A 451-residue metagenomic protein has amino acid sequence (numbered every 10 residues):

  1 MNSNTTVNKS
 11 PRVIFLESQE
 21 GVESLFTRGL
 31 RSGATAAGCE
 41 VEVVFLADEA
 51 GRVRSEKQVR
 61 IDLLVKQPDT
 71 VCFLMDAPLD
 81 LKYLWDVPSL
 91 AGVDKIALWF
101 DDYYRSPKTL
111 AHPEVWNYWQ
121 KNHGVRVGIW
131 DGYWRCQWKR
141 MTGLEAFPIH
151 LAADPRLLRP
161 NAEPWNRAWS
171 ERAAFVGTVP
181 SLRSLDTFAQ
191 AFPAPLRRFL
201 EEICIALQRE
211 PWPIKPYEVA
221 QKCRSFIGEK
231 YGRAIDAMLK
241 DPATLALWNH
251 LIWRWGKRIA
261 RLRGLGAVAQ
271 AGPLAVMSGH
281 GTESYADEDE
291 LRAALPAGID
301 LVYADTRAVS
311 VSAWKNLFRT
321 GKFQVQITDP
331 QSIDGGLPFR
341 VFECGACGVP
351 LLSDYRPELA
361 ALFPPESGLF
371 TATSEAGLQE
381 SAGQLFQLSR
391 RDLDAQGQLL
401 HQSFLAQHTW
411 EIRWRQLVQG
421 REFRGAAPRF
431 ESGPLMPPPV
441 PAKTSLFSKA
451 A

Functional and structural regions predicted by a protein language model:
M1-D101, V125, A246, H250 (+6 more regions): N-terminal pre-catalytic "stem/leader" segment of glycosyltransferase-like enzymes
K9-R12, E17-F26, G33, L46 (+5 more regions): Nucleotide-sugar donor-binding catalytic core of glycosyltransferases
L64, Y118-Q120, N316-L317: Structural alpha-helical scaffold elements that stabilize or flank donor/cofactor-binding regions in carbohydrate
L110-R126: Membrane-proximal helix-turn-helix segments that form the acceptor-binding/catalytic region of lipid-linked
K315, P338-A346, A360: Short alpha-helical segment that forms part of, or immediately flanks, the ligand-binding pocket in carbohydrate-active
G345-S353, F370-T371: Short hydrophobic beta-strand element within catalytic cores of glycosyltransferases and related nucleotide-activated
L369-E375, L385-R390: Conserved acidic donor-binding segment of nucleotide-sugar-dependent glycosyltransferases
Q384, R391-A406: A short, well-ordered alpha-helix in the C-terminal region of glycosyltransferases
